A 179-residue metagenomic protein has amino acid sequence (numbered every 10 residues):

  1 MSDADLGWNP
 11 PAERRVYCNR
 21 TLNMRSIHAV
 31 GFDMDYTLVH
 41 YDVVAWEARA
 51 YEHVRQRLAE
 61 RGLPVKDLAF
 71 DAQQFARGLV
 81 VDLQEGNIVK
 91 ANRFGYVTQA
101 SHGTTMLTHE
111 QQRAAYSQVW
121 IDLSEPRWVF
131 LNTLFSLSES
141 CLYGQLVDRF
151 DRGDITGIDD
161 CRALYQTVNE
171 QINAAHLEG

Functional and structural regions predicted by a protein language model:
M1-G179: HAD-like aspartate-dependent phosphatase fold
